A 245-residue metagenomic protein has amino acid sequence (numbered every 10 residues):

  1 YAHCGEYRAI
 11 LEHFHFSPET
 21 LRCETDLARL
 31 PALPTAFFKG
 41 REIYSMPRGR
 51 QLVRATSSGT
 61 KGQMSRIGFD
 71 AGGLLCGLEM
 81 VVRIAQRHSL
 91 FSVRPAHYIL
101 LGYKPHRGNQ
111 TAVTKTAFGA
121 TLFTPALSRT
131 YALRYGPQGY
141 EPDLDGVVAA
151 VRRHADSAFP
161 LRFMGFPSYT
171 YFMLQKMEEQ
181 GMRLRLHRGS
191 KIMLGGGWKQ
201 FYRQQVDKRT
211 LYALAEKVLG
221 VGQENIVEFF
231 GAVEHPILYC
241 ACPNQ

Functional and structural regions predicted by a protein language model:
Y1-T56, G62-A117, L122-R162, L174-R188 (+1 more regions): Nucleotide 5′-phosphate-binding alpha/beta core
R54-M64, P167, G196, A232-H235: Ser/Thr-glycine-rich phosphate-binding loops at phosphate-binding pockets of nucleotides, nucleotide cofactors
L75, T170-Y171, H235: Alpha-helix N-cap/helix-start and coil->helix boundary motif
V93, N244-Q245: Repeat-unit-sized solenoid/scaffold elements
L101-G102, M164-Y169, L194-G196, F229-F230: Short His-Asn-centered micro-motif
P105-G108, Y169-F172, K199-F201: Short acidic, S/G/P-rich loop/turn micro-motifs used as interaction or catalytic elements
F163-Q175, Q205: Active-site glycine- and acidic-residue-rich loops that bind and position anionic ligands or nucleotide-like cofactors
L184, R188-P243: Gly/Ser/Thr-rich phosphate-binding loop
